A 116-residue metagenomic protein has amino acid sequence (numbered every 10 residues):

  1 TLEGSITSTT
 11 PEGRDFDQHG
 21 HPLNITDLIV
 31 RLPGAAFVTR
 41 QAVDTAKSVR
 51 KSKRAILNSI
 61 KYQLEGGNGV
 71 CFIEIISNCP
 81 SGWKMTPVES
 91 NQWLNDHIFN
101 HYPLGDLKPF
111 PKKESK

Functional and structural regions predicted by a protein language model:
T1-K116: Glycine-rich ThDP/TPP pyrophosphate-binding loop and its adjacent helix/strand module within ThDP-dependent enzymes
